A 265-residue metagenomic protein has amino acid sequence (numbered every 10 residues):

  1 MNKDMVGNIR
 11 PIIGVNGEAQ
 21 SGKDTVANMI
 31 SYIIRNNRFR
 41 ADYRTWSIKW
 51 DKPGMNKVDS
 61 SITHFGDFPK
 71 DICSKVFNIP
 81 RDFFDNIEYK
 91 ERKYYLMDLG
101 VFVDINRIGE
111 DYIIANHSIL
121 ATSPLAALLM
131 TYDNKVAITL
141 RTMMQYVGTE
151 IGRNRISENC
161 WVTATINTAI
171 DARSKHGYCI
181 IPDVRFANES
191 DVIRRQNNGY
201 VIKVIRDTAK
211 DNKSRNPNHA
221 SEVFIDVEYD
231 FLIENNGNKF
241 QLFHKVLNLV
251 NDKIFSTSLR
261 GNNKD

Functional and structural regions predicted by a protein language model:
N2, V6, N16-S21, N28 (+4 more regions): Small-molecule kinase domains that catalyze NTP-dependent phosphoryl transfer to phosphate-bearing small molecules
I12: Walker A (P-loop) ATP-phosphate-binding motif of ABC ATPase nucleotide-binding domains
V15, I181: Hydrophobic anchor at the beta1->P-loop junction of P-loop NTPases
T25-R38: A conserved segment at the C-terminal end of the G1
R38-I48: Flexible phosphate/Mg2+-sensing switch loops adjacent to catalytic phosphate-binding sites
W46-K175: ATP-dependent small-molecule kinase phosphotransfer cores that center on conserved nucleotide phosphate-binding segments
D183-R185: Catalytic beta/alpha-barrel core
